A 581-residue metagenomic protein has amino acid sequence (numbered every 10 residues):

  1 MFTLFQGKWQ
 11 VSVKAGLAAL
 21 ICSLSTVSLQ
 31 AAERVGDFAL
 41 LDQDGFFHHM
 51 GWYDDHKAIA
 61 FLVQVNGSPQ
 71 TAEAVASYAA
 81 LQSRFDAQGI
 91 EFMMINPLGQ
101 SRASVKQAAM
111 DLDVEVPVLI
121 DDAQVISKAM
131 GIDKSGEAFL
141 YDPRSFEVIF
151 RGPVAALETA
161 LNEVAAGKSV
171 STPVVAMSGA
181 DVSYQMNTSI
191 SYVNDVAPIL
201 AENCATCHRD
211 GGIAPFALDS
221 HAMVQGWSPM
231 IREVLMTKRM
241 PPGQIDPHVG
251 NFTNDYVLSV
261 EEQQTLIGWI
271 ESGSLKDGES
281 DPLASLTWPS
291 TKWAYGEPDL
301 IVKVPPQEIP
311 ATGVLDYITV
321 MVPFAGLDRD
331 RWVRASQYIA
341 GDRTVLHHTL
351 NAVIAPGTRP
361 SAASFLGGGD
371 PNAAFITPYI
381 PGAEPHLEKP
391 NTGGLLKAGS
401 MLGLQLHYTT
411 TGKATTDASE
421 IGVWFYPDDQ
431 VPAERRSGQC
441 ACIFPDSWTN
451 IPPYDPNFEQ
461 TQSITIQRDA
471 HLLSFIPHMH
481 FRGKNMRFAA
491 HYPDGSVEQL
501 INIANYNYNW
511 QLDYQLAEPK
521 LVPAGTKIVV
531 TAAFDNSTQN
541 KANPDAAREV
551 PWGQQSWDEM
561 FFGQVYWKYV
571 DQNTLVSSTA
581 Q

Functional and structural regions predicted by a protein language model:
K14-T26: Bacterial N-terminal signal peptides
G36, A58, V114-P117, I132-F139 (+1 more regions): Structural micro-motif
F38-I59, S189-D195: A short beta-strand-turn-helix
Y53-A72: Short active-site neighborhood of thiol/selenol oxidoreductases, capturing the structured segment around
Q70-L112, L119-A129: Structural microenvironment flanking redox-active thiols in thiol-disulfide oxidoreductases
D121-S183: Thiol/selenol-based redox catalytic cores and closely related redox-interacting motifs
V174-L327, R331, I339, H348 (+1 more regions): Aromatic- and Gly/Pro-enriched helix-to-coil junctions and flexible linker segments
P242, P247-F252, P282-W332, Q337-H471 (+1 more regions): Beta-strand-centric surfaces of beta-sandwich/beta-rich domains
